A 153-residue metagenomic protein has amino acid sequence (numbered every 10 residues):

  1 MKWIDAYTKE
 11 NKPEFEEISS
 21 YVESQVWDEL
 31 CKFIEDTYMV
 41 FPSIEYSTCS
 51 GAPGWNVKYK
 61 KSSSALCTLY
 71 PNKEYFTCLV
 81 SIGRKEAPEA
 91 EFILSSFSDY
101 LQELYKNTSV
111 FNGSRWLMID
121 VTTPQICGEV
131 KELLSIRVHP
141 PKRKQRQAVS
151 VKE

Functional and structural regions predicted by a protein language model:
M1-E153: Charge-dense, helix-prone N-terminal extensions
